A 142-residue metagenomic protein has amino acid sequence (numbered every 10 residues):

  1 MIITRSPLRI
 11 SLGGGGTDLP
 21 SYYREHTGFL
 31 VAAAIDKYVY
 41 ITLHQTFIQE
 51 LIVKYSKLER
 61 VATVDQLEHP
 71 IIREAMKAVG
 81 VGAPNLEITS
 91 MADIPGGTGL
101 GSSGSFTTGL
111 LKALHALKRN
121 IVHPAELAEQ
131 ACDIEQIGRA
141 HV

Functional and structural regions predicted by a protein language model:
M1-L100, K112-V122, D133: ATP-binding N-lobe of GHMP and related small-molecule kinases
S103: Phosphate-binding site recognition
G109: Active-site signature of alpha/beta-hydrolase-fold catalytic machinery across serine- and Asp/Cys-nucleophile hydrolases
H123-L127: FAD-binding glycine-rich core of flavoenzymes that anchor FAD
A128-E135: Intrinsically disordered, low-complexity acidic/Ser/Thr-rich segments used as protein-protein interaction/activation
A140-V142: Conserved small/polar residues in nucleotide/adenosyl-binding loops
